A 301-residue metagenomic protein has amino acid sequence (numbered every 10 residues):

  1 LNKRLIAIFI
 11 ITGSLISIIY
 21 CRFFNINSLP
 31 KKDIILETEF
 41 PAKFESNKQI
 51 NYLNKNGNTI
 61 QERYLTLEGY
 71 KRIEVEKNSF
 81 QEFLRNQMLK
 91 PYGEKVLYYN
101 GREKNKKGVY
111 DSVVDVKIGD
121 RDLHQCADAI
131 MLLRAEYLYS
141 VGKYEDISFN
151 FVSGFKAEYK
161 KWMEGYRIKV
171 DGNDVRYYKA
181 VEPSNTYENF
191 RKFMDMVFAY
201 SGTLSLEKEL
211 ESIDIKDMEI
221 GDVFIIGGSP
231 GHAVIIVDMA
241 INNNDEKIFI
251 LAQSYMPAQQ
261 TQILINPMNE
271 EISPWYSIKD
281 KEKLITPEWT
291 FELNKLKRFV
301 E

Functional and structural regions predicted by a protein language model:
L1-T12: N-terminal Sec-pathway targeting helices
K3-L5, F23, A135: Hydrophobic alpha-helical segments, especially transmembrane helices and their immediate juxtamembrane helical caps
G13-C21: Hydrophobic h-region of N-terminal signal peptides that target proteins for export in Gram-negative bacteria
Y20-K117, H124: Cationic-aromatic interfacial patches
N100-E219, I225-A233, D238, N244-M256: Acidic/His-rich structured neighborhood in mature extracellular/periplasmic domains
K247-E301: Low-complexity, Gly/Ser/Thr/Pro-rich intrinsically disordered linker/tail segments
